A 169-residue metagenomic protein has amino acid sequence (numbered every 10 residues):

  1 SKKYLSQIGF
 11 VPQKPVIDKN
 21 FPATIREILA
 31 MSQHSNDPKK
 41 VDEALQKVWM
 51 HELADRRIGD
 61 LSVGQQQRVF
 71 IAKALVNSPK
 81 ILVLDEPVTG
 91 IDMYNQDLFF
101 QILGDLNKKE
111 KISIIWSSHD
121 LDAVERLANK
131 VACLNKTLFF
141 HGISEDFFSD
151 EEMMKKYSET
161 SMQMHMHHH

Functional and structural regions predicted by a protein language model:
P38-L53: Conserved ABC ATPase "signature" region
R57-L61, Q65: Conserved ABC ATPase signature
S78: Conserved catalytic motifs of ABC-family nucleotide-binding domains
L82-D85: Catalytic Walker B motif of ABC-type/P-loop ATPase nucleotide-binding domains
M93-N95: Helix N-cap at the start of a conserved alpha-helix in ABC-type nucleotide-binding domains
S118-H119: H-loop/switch region of ABC-family ATPase nucleotide-binding domains
T137-E159: Conserved beta-strand-loop-alpha-helix hinge in the C-terminal portion of ABC ATPase nucleotide-binding domains
